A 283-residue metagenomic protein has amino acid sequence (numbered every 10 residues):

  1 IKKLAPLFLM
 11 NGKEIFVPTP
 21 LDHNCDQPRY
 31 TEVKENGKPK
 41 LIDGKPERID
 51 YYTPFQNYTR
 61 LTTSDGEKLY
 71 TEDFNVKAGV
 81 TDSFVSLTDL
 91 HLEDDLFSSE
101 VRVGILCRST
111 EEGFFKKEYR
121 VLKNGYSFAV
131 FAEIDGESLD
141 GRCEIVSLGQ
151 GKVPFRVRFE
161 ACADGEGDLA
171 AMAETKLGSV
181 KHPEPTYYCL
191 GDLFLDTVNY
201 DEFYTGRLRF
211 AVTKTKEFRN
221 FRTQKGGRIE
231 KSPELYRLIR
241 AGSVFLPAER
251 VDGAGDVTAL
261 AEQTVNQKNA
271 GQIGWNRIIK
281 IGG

Functional and structural regions predicted by a protein language model:
I1-G283: Conserved active-site/ligand-binding neighborhood in enzyme cores
